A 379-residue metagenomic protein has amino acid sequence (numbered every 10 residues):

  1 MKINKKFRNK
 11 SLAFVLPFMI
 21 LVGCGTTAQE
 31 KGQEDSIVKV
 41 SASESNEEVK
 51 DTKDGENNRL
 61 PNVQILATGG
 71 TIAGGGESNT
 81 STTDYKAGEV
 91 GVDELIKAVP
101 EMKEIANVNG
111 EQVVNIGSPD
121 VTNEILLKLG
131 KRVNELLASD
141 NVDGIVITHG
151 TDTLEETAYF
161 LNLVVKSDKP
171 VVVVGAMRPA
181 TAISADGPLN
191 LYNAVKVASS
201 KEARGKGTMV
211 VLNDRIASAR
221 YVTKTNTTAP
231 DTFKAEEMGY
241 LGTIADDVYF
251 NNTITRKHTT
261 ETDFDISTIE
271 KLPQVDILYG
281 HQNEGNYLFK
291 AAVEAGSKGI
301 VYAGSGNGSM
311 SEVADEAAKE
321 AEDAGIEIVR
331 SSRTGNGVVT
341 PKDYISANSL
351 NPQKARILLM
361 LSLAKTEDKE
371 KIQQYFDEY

Functional and structural regions predicted by a protein language model:
A13-V22: Bacterial N-terminal signal peptides
G25-T27: Bacterial signal peptide processing site
V40, K50-D51, N57, Y287 (+2 more regions): ATP/nucleoside-binding phosphotransfer catalytic cores, i.e., glycine-rich phosphate-binding loops
N46-N134, Y287: ATP/NTP phosphate-donor binding region
V49-D51, L60, L66, A73-G76 (+5 more regions): Accessory alpha-helical/coil subdomains and C-terminal extensions that flank or cap enzyme catalytic cores
I147-K169, M310-K319: Short Gly/Thr/Asp-enriched flexible loops that form oxyanion-binding sites at enzyme active sites
A158-L189, V195-S199, D323-S332: Short, acidic/small-residue loops that bind anionic groups at enzyme active sites
V174-A245: Internal gly/pro-rich beta-alpha loop/helix module that stabilizes soluble enzyme cofactors or their anionic handles
